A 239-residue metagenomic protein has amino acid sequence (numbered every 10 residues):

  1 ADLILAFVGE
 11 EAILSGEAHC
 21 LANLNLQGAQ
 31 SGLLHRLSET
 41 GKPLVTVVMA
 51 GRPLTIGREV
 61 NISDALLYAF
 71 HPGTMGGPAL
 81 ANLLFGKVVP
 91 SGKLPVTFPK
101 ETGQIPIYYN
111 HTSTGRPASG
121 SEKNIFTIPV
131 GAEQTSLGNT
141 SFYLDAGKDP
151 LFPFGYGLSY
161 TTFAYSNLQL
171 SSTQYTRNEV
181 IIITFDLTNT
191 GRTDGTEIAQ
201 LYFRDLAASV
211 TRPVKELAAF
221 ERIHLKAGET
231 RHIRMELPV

Functional and structural regions predicted by a protein language model:
A1-I4, T40-V45, I62-D64, P90-G92: Loop/turn elements at helix/coil->beta-strand transitions in domains of secreted/extracellular proteins
A6-F7, Y68: Redox-cofactor binding/interface segments in oxidoreductases and associated redox assembly factors
V8-Q27: Glycine/threonine-rich flexible loop motifs
A12-E17, L54-G57, V210-T211: Short acidic/His/Gly/Ser-rich catalytic and metal-binding motifs that mark active-site loops of diverse hydrolases
A29-L34, L44-T46, L66, L80: Extended, hydrophobic alpha-helical segments in both membrane/secreted and soluble proteins
M49-T196, Y202, A227: Secreted, periplasmic, or luminal enzymes acting at the cell surface/secretory milieu
R192-S209, K215-L217: Short acidic, flexible loop segments centered on an aromatic residue
S209-V239: Intrinsically disordered, low-complexity Pro/Gly/Ser/Thr-rich segments with frequent PxxP/GP/PP motifs and embedded
